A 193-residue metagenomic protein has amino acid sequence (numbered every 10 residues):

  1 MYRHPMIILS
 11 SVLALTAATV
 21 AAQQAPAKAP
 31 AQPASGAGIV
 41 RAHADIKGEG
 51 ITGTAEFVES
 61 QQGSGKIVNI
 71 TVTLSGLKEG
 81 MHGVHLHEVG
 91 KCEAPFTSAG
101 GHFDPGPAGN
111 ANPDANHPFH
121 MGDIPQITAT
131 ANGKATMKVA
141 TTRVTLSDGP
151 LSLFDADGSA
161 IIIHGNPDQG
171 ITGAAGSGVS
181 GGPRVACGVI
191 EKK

Functional and structural regions predicted by a protein language model:
M1-S10: Bacterial N-terminal signal peptides that target proteins for export
M6, A18-M81, L86-K193: N-terminal leader/targeting pre-sequences
S11-V12, G36: Compositionally biased regions
